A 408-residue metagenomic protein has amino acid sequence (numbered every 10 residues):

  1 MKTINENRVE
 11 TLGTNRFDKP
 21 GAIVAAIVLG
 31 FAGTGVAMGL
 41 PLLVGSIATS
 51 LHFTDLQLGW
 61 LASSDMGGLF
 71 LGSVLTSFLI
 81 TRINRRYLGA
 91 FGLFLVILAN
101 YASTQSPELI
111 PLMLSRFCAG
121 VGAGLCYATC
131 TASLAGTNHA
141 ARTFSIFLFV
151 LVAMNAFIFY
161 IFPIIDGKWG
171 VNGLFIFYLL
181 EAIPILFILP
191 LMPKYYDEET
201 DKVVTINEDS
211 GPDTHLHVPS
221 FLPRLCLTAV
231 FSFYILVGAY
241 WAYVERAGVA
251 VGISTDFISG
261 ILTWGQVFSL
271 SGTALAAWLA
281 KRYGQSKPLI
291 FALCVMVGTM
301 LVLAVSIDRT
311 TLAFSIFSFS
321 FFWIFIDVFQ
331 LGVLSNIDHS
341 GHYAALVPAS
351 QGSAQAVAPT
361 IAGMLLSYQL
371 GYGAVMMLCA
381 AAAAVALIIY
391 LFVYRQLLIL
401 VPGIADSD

Functional and structural regions predicted by a protein language model:
P41, F221-T263, V267: Extracytoplasmic gate region of multi-pass secondary transporters
L71-P107: Conserved MFS/SLC helix-loop-helix module at the cytosolic interface between two early adjacent transmembrane helices
G72-R85, G272-Q285, L366-S367: Helix-to-loop junctions at the C-terminal end of transmembrane segments in multipass secondary transporters
S115-F149: Cytoplasmic helix-loop-helix junction between adjacent transmembrane helices in 12-TM secondary transporters
L125-N138, I324-D338: Intracellular juxtamembrane helix-capping segments at the cytosolic ends of symmetry-related transmembrane helices
T137, I146-D197: Helix-loop-helix hairpin linking two adjacent transmembrane segments in secondary transporters
Y283-Q330: C-terminal transmembrane helical hairpin of 12-TM major facilitator-type secondary transporters
I337-G371, C379: A late C-terminal transmembrane helix in Major Facilitator Superfamily
